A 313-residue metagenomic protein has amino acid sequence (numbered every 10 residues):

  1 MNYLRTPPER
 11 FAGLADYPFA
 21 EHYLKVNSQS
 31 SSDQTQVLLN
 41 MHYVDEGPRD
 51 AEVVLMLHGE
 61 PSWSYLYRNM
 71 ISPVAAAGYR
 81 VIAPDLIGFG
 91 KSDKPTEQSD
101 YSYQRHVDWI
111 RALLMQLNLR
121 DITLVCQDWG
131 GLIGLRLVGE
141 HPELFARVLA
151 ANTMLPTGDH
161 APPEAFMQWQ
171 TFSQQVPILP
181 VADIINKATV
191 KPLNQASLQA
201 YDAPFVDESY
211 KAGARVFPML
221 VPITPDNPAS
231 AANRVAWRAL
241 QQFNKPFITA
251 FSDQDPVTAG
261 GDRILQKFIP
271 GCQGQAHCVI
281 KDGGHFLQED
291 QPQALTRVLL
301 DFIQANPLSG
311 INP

Functional and structural regions predicted by a protein language model:
M1-K25: An N-terminal hydrophobic leader/cap segment in hydrolases
N27-Q29, T35-L39, V44, A76 (+2 more regions): Active-site loop/oxyanion-hole signature of alpha/beta-hydrolase fold enzymes
E46-K91: Conserved HGGG/HGGXW glycine-rich cap/lid loop of the alpha/beta-hydrolase fold
L66-R68, S92-Q98, D159-P162, G260-G261: Conserved catalytic-core motifs of eukaryotic protein kinase domains, centered on the activation segment
R120-D159: Conserved hydrolase catalytic core segment
G158-F217, V221, P225-R234: Helix-rich cap/lid subdomain of alpha/beta-hydrolase
F247-G283: Conserved loop-alpha-helix segment in the C-terminal half of the alpha/beta-hydrolase fold that carries the catalytic
C272-P313: Catalytic active-site module of serine/aspartate enzymes centered on a nucleophile-bearing elbow/loop
